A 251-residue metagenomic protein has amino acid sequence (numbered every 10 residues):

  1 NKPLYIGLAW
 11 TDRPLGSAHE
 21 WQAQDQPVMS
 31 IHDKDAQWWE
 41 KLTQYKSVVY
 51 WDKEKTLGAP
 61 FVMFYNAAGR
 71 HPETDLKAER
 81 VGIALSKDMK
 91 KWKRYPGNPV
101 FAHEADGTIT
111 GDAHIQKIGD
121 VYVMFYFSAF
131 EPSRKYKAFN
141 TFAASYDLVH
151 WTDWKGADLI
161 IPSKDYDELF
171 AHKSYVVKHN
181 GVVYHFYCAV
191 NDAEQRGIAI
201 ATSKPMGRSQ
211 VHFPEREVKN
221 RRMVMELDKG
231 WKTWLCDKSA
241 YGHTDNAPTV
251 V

Functional and structural regions predicted by a protein language model:
N1-Y45, Y50-T108, Q116-L169, K178-F213: Beta-rich carbohydrate-recognition and catalytic domains
T11, Y65, K87, G111 (+5 more regions): Intrinsic-disorder/low-complexity regions
A113-H114, S174-Y175: Conserved beta-propeller blade repeats
F213-V251: Extended carbohydrate-recognition surfaces in non-catalytic/accessory domains of CAZymes and lectin-like proteins
